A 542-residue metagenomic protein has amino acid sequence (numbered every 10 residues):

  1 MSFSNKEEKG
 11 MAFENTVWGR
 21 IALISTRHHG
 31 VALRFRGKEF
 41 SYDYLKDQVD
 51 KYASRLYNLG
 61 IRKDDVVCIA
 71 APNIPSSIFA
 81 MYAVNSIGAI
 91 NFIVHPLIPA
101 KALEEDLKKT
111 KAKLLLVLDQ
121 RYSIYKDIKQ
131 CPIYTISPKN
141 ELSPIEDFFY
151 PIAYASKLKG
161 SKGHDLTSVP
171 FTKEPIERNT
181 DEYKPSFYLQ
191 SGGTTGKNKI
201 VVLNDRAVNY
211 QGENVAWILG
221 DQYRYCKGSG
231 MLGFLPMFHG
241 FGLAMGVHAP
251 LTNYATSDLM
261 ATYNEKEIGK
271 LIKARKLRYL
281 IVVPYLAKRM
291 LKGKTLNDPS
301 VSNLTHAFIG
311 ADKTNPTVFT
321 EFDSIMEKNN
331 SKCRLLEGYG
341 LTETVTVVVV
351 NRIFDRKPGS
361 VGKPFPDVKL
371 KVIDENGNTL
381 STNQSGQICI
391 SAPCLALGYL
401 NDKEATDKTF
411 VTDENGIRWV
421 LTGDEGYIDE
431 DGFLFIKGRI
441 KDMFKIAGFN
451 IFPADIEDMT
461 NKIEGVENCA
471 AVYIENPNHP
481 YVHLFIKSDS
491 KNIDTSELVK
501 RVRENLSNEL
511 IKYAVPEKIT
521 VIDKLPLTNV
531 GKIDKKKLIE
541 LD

Functional and structural regions predicted by a protein language model:
F35-K38, A53-I98, G230, F234-P236 (+2 more regions): Conserved AMP-binding/adenylate-forming
S41-D43, E177-T180, S186-E213: Conserved AMP-binding A3 loop
S77, I98, E105-D106, L115 (+6 more regions): AMP-binding/adenylate-forming catalytic core of the ANL superfamily
A153-Q190, K197, Q222-G230: Conserved pre-ATP/AMP-binding loop-to-beta segment of ANL
N209-G230, F238-Y279, G293-K294: Conserved AMP-binding/adenylation subdomain of ANL enzymes
R278-I281, L291-K357, K369: Gly/Ser/Thr-rich phosphate-binding loop
K363-D367, N378-F410, F449-I451: Conserved ATP/PPi-binding loop(s) of AMP-dependent carboxylate-activating enzymes
N508-K532: AMP-binding/adenylate-forming catalytic domain of the ANL superfamily
